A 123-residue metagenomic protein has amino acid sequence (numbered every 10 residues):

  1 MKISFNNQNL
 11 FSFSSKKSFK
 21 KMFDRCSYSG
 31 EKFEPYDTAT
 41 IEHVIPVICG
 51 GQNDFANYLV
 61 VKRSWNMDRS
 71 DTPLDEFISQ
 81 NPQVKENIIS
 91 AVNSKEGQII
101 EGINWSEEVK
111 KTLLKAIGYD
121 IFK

Functional and structural regions predicted by a protein language model:
M1-Y28, S94, I99-I100: Short, charged surface segments at domain edges that flank catalytic/cofactor-binding sites
S27-G30, S64: Short, cysteine/histidine-rich loop/knuckle motifs that typically chelate Zn2+
G30-V60, R69-T72: Histidine-centered nuclease catalytic patch
I48-A56, M67-K110: Polybasic, low-complexity binding patches
N93, I121-K123: Acidic two-metal-ion nuclease catalytic site recognized across multiple nuclease folds, prominently DnaQ/RNase D-T
S106-I121: Charged phosphate-binding loop/patch that engages nucleotide di/tri-phosphates or the phosphate backbone of nucleic
